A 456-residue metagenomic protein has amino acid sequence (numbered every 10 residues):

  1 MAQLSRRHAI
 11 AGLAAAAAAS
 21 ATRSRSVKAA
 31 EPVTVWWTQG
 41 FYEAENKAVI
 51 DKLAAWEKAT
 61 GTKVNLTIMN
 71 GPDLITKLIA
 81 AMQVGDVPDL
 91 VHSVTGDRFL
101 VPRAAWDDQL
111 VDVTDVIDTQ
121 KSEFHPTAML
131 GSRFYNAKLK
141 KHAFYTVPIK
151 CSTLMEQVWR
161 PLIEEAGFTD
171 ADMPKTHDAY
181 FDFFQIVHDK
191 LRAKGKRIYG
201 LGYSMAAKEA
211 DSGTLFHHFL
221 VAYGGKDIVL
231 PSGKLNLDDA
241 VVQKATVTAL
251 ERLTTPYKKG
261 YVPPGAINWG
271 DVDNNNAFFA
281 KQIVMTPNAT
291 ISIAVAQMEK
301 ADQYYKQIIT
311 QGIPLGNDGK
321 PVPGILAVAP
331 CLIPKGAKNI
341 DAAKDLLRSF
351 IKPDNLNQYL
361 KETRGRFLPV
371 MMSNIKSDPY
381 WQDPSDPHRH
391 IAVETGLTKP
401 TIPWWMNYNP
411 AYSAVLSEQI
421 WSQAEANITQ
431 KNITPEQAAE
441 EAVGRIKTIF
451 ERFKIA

Functional and structural regions predicted by a protein language model:
A2, H8-V27: N-terminal export signals
E31-V33, K63-V64, E164, D189 (+3 more regions): Conserved C-terminal helix/tail region of periplasmic/extracytoplasmic solute-binding proteins
D51-G131, E164-G167, D172-K175, N276-A277 (+3 more regions): Extracytoplasmic "Venus flytrap"/periplasmic binding protein-like
T95-M155, S212-L215, I309-I313, D383 (+1 more regions): Hinge/lid segment of periplasmic solute-binding proteins
D112-T127, M173, R192-A193, Y203-A206 (+5 more regions): Short, solvent-exposed loop/beta-turn-alpha elements that line the ligand-binding surface or hinge of extracytoplasmic
N136-I149, L154, F181-L235, I283: Extracytoplasmic/periplasmic solute-binding protein
D182-H188, L230-I267, I309, I313: Glycine-centered hinge/linker elements that transmit conformational signals in sensory and ligand-binding systems
I291-Y304, N317-Q419: C-terminal lobe and pocket-closing loops of periplasmic/extracytoplasmic Venus-flytrap solute-binding proteins
